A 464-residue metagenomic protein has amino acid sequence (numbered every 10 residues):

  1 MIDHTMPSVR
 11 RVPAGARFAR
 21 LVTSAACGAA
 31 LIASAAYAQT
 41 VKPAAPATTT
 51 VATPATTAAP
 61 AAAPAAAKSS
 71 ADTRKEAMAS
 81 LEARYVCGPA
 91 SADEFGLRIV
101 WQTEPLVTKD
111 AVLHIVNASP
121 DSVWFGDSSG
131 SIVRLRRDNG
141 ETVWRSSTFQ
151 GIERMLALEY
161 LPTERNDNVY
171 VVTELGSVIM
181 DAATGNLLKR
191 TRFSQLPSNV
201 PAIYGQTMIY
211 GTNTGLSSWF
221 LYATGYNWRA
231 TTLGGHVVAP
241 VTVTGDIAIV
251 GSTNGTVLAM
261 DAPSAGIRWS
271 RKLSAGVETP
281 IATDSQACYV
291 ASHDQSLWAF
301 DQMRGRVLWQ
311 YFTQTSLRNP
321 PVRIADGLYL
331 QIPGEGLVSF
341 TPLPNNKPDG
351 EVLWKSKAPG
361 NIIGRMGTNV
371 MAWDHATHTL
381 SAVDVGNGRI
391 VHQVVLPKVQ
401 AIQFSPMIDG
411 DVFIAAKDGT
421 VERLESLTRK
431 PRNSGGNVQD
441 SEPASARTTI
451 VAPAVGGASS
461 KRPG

Functional and structural regions predicted by a protein language model:
M1-R17: N-terminal secretory signal peptides that target proteins for export/translocation
V22-S34: Bacterial N-terminal signal peptides
A38-S80, P431-G464: Compositionally biased, proline/threonine/alanine/serine-rich low-complexity intrinsically disordered stretches
D72-E82, V107-S131, G151-V178, T191-S218 (+7 more regions): Repeat-blade elements of multi-bladed beta-propeller folds
Y85-A111: A short helix->beta-strand "capping" segment at the edge of beta-propeller domains
I99-L106, E141-S147, N186-T191, G225-T231 (+4 more regions): A short beta-strand motif characteristic of beta-propeller blades
D127-V143: Beta-propeller domains
R136-N139, D181-G185, F220-G225, D261-A265 (+4 more regions): Short loop/turn segments that connect beta-strands within beta-propeller blades
